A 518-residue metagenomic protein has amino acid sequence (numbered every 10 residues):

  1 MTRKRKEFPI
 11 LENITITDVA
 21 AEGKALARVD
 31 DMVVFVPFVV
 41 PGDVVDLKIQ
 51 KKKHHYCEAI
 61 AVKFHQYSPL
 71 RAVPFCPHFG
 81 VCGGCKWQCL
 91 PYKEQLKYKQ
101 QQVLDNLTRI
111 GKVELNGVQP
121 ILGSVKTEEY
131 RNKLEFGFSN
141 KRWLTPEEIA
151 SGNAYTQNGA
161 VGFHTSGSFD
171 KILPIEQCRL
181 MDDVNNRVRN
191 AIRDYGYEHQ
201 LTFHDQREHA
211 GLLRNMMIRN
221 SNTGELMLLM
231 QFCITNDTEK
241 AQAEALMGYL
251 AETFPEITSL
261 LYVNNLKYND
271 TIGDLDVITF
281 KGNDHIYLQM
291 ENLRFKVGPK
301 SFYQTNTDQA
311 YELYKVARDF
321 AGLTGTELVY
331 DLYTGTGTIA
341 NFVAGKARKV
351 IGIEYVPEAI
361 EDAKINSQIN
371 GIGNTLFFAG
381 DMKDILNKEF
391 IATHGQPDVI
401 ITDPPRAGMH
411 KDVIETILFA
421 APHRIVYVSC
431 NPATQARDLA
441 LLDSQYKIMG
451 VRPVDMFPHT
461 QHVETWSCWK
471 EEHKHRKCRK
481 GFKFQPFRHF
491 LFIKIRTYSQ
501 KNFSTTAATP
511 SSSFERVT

Functional and structural regions predicted by a protein language model:
M1-H78, D384: Terminal RNA-binding accessory module
T2-N13, D18-G23, D237-R476, R488-H489 (+1 more regions): Rossmann-like S-adenosyl-L-methionine
A25-D30, G162-T165, L229-Q231, A363: Short, acidic/hydrophobic/Gly-rich beta-strand patch recurrent on exposed beta strands that often constitutes part
K63-P74, G80-T202: Extended interfacial segments that mediate partner engagement and assembly in macromolecular machines
D170-R214, I234-L261: Internal alpha/beta scaffold segment
I218, G224-C233, R294-G298: Short, aliphatic-rich beta-strand segments
H475-F490, R496-T497, N502-S511: Positively charged N-terminal leader segments that act as targeting/secretion signals
